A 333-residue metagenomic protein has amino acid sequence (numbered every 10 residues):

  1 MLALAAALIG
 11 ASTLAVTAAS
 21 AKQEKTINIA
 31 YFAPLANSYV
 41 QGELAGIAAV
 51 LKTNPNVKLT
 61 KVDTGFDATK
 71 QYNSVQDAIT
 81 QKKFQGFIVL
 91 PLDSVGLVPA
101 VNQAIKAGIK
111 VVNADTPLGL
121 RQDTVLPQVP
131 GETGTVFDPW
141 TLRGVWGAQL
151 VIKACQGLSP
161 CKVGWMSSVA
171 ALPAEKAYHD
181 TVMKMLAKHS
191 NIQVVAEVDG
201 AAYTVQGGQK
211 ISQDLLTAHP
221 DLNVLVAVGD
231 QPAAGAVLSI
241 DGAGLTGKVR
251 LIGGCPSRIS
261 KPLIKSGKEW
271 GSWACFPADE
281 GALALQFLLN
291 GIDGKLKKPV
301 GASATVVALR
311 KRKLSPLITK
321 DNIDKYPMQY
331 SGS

Functional and structural regions predicted by a protein language model:
M1-N28, K52-T53, N102-A107, K325 (+1 more regions): Short, low-complexity disordered leader/linker segments with a strong preference for bacterial N-terminal type II
K25-I27, D123, M166, A170 (+1 more regions): Hinge/cleft segment of the Venus flytrap/periplasmic-binding protein
T26-N54, T60-A78, V89-V95, V169-A177 (+1 more regions): Extracytoplasmic "Venus flytrap"
Y39-T53, R143-G147, P173-Q193, G207 (+3 more regions): Short, solvent-exposed amphipathic alpha-helices that sit in or adjacent to ligand/effector-binding or catalytic
T53-G65, W165, L186-V205: Short beta-strand elements in bilobed, periplasmic/extracellular small-molecule ligand-binding domains
Q71, T133-C161, G207-G208, P256-S260 (+1 more regions): Hydrophobic alpha-helical segments within soluble ligand-binding/sensing domains
Q76, V89-A107, T181-V182, A196 (+1 more regions): Hydrophobic alpha-helical
A100-L142, K162, S257-K265, E269: Flexible loop/hinge segments that line or gate small-molecule binding clefts
